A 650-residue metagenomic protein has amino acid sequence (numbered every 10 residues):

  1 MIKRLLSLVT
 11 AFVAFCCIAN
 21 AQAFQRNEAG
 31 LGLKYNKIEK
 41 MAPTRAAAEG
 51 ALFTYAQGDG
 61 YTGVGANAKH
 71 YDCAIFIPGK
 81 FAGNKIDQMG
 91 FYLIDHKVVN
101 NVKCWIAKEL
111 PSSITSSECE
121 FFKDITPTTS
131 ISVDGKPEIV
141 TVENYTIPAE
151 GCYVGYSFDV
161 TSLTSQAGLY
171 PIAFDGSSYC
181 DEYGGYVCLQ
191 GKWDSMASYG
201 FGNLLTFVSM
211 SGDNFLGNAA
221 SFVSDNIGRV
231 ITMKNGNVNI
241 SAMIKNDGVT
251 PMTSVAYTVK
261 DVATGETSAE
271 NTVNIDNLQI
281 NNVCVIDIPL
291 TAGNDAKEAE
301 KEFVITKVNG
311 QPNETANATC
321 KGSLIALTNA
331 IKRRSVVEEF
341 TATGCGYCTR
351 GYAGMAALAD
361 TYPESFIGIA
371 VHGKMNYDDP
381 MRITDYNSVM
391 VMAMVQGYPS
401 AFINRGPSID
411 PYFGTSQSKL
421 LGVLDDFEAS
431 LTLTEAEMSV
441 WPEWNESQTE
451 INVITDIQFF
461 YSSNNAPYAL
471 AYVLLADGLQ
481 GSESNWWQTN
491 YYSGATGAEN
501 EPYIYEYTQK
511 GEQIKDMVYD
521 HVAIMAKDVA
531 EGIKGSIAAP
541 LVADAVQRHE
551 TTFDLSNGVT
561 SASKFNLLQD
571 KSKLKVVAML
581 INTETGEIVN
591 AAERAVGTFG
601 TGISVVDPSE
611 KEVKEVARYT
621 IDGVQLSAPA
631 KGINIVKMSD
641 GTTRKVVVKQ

Functional and structural regions predicted by a protein language model:
I2-R4, I633-Q650: C-terminal tail/sorting-segment detector
F24-L110, S157-G217: Beta-sheet-rich sandwich/jelly-roll-like modules and their strand-loop junctions
K40-A66, S209-M233, A326-S335, E593-V624: Residue-level detector of functionally pivotal "anchor" positions at catalytic/ligand-binding pockets or at interdomain
M89, V154, A242, C345 (+5 more regions): Terminal processing/anchoring signals of secreted or surface-associated proteins and related intramolecular
H96-Y179, N282: Aromatic- and Gly/Pro-enriched, solvent-exposed loop/edge beta-strand patches characteristic of beta-rich domains
E266-N294: Intrinsically disordered, low-complexity Pro/Gly/Ser/Thr-rich segments with frequent PxxP/GP/PP motifs and embedded
N329-F366: Local sequence-structure signature of Cys/Sec-based thiol-disulfide redox active-site neighborhoods
I367-G600: Short, conserved sequence motifs used for protein processing/export or organelle targeting and for catalysis
